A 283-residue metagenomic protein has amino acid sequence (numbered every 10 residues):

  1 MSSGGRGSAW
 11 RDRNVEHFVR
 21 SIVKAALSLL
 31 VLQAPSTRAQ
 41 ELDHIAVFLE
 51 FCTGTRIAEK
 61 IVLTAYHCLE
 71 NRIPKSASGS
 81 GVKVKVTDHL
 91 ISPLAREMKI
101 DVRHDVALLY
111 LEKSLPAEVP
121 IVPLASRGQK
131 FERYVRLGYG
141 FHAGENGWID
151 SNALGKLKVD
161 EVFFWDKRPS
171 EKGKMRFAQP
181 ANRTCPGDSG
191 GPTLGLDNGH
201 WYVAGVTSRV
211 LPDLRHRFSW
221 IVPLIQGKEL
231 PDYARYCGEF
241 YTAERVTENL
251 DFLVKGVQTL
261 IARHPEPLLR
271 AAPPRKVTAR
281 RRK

Functional and structural regions predicted by a protein language model:
R20-S28: Sec-dependent signal peptide recognition, specifically the positively charged N-region followed immediately by
P35-A39: Sec/Tat signal peptide C-region and signal peptidase I cleavage site
Q40-S78, L90, L94-E97: Catalytic histidine site
A46-F48, I73-V84, F131-G138, G195: Short conserved beta-strand and strand-loop elements enriched in small hydrophobics with frequent Asp/Gly
C52-T53, G190-P192: Beta-propeller and closely related beta-sheet repeat lectin domains
I57-L69, L154-K156, F164, L194-K283: C-terminal subregion of chymotrypsin/trypsin-like serine protease catalytic domains
R103-V106, Y110-R183, T207-P223, V246-L250 (+1 more regions): Chymotrypsin/trypsin-fold serine protease catalytic domain
